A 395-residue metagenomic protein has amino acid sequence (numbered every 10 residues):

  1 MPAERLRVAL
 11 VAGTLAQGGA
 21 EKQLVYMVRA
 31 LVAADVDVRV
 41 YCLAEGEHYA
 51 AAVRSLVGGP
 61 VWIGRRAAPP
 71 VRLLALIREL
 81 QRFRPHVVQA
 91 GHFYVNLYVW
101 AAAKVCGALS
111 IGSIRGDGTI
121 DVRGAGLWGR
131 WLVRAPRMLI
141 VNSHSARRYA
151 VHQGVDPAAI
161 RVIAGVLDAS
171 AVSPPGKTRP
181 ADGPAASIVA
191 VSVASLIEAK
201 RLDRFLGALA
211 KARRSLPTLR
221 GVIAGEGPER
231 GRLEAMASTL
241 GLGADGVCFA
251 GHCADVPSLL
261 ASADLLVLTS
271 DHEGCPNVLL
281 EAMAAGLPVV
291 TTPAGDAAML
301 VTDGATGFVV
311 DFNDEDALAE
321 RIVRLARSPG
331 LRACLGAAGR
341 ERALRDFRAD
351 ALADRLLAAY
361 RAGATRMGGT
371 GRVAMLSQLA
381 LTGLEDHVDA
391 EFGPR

Functional and structural regions predicted by a protein language model:
A9-V11, G183-L209: Conserved donor-binding/catalytic core segment of Leloir-type glycosyltransferases
C42, P288-T291, V301: Short hydrophobic beta-strand element within catalytic cores of glycosyltransferases and related nucleotide-activated
A90-N96, I114: Short His-centered aromatic/hydrophobic patch
S110-V141, Q153: A conserved, positively charged/aromatic
P136-I160, L167-A169: A short, active-site helix/loop in glycosyltransferases that binds the activated sugar's phosphate group
E234-G251: Nucleotide-activated donor-binding/catalytic signature segment of Leloir-type glycosyltransferases, i.e., the conserved
H252, D271: Aromatic "clamp/platform" in nucleotide-sugar-dependent glycosyltransferases that forms part of the donor/acceptor
D303-G304, F308-E315, R324-P329: Conserved acidic donor-binding segment of nucleotide-sugar-dependent glycosyltransferases
